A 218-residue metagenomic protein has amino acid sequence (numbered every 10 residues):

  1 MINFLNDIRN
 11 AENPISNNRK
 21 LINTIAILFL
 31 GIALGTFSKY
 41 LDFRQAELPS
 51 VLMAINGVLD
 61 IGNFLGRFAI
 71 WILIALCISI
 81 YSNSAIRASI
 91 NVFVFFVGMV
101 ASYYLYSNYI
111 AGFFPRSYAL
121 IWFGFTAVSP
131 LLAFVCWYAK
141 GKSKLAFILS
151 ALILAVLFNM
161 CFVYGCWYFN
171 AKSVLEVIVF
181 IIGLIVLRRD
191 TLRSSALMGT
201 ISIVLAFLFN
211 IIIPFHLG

Functional and structural regions predicted by a protein language model:
M1-V100, Y104: N-terminal topogenic module of multi-pass integral membrane proteins
A26-S38, V156-M160, F180-I185, S202-F207: Hydrophobic core segments of alpha-helical transmembrane domains in multi-pass membrane transport and ion-translocation
A69-S79, F125-W137, V177-G183: Hydrophobic cores of alpha-helical transmembrane segments in multi-pass inner/ER membrane proteins, independent
I90-M99, I148-L157, S194-F207: Central hydrophobic cores of alpha-helical transmembrane segments in multi-pass integral membrane proteins
A101-N170: Membrane-proximal helix-loop-helix units in multi-pass membrane proteins
L131-K144, L184-M198, F207-N210: Membrane-water interface at the C-terminal end of transmembrane alpha helices
C161-S173, F180-A196: Membrane-helix boundary connector in multi-pass membrane proteins
A206-G218: Juxtamembrane boundary at the C-terminal end of a transmembrane helix
